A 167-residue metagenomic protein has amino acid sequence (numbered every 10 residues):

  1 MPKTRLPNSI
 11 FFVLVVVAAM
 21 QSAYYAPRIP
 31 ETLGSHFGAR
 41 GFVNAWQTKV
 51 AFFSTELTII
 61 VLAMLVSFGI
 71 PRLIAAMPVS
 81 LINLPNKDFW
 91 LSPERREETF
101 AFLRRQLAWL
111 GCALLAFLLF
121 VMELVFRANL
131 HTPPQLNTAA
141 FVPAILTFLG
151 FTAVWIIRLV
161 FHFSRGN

Functional and structural regions predicted by a protein language model:
M1-V15, A101-L107: Alpha-helical transmembrane segments and their helix-start/interface "positive-inside/aromatic belt" motifs in integral
V13-L14, T48-I70, F141-L149: Alpha-helical transmembrane segments
M20, W109-L130: Alpha-helical transmembrane segments and their membrane-interface junctions in multi-pass membrane proteins
S22-S54: Active-site and channel-lining beta-strand-loop segments that bind or position nucleotide-derived/phosphorylated
F53, L124-N167: Alpha-helical transmembrane segments and their immediate juxtamembrane interface regions
M77-E98: Juxtamembrane inter-helical linkers in multi-pass membrane proteins
E94-L114: Loop-to-transmembrane boundary segments
